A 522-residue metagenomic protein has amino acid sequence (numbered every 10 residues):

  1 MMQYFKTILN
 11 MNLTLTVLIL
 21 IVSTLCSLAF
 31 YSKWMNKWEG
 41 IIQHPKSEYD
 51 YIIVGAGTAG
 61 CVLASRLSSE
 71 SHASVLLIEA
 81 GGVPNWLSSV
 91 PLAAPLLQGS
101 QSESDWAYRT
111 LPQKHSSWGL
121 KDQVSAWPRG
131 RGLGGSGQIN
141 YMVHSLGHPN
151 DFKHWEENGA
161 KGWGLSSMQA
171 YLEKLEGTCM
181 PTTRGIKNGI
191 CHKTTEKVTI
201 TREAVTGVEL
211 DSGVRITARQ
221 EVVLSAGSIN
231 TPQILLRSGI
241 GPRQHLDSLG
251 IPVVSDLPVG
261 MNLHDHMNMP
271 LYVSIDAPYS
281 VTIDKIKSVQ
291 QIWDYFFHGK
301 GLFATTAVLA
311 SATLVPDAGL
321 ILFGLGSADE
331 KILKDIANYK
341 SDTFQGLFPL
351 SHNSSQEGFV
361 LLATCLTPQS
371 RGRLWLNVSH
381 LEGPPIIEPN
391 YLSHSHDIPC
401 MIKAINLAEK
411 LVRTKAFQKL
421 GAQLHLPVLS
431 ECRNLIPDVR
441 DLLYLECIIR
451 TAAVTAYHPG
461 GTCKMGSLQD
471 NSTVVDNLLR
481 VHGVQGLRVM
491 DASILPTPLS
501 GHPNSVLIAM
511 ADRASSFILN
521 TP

Functional and structural regions predicted by a protein language model:
M2-P522: N-terminal redox-cofactor-binding region of secreted/periplasmic oxidoreductases
